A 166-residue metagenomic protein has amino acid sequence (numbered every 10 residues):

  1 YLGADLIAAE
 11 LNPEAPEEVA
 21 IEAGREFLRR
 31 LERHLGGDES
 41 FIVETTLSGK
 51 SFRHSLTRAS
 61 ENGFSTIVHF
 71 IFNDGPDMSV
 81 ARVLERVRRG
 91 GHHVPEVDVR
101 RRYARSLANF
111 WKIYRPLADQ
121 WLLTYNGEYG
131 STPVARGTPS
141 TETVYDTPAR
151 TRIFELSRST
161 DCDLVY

Functional and structural regions predicted by a protein language model:
Y1, T66-V68, W121-L123: Conserved beta-strand scaffold positions in the cores of enzyme catalytic domains, especially in NTP/NDP-utilizing
Y1-E39: Conserved substrate/cofactor phosphate-moiety recognition/catalytic segment in nucleotide-dependent phosphotransferases
A20-G24, G49, Y103: A conditional alpha-helix N-cap/helix-loop micro-motif detector
L35, S60, R115: Anion (oxyanion) recognition and catalysis
V43-F52, N73: Acidic, metal-coordinating catalytic cores used for nucleic-acid/nucleotide bond scission and strand-transfer chemistry
H54-R58: A short acidic, amphipathic alpha-helical/loop segment
F64-F110: A glycine- and Lys/Arg-enriched "phosphate-lid" helix/loop adjacent to the NTP-binding pocket of small-molecule kinases
K112-Y166: NTP-dependent small-molecule kinase module
